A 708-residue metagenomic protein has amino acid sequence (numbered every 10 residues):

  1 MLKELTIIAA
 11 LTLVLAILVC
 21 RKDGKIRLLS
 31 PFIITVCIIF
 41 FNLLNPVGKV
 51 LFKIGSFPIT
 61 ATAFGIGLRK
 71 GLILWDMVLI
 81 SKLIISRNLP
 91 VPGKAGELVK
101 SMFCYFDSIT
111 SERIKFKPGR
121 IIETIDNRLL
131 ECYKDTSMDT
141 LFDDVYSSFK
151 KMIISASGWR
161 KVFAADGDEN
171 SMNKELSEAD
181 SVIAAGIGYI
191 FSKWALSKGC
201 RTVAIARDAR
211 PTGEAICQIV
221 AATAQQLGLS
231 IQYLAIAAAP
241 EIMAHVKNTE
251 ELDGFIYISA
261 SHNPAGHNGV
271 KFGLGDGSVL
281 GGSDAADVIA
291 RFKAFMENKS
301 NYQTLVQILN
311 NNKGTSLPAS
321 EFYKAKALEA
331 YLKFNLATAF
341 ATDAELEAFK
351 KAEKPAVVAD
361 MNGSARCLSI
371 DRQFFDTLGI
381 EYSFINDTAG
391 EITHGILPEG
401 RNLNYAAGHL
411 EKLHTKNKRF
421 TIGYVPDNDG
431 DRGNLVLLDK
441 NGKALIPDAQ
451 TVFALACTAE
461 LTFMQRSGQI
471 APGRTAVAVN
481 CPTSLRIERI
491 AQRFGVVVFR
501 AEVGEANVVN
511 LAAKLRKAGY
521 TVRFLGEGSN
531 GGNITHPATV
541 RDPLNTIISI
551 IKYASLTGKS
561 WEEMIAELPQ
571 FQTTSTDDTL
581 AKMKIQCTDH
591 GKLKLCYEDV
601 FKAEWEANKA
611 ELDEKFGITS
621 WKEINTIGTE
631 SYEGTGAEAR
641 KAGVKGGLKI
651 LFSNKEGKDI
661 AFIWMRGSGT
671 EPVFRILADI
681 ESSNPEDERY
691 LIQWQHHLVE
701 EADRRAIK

Functional and structural regions predicted by a protein language model:
M1-D23, S101, S108-F149: Transmembrane alpha-helix interface motif
M1-P90, S147-S148: N-terminal transmembrane hairpin
D144-A222, Q226-L227, N312-V357, W664: An N-terminal, well-structured beta->alpha segment
S157, I205, I242, I256 (+11 more regions): Buried hydrophobic positions in well-ordered alpha/beta secondary-structure cores of metabolic enzymes
V162, N268-K416: Gly/Ser/Thr-enriched, mixed-charge loops and adjacent short helices that form phosphate/oxyanion-binding elements
R201-H267, D371-L437: N-terminal small/polar loop signature for handling phosphorylated ligands or for N-terminal nucleophile
Q225, L234-A239, A290-L328, D439-G526 (+1 more regions): Proline/glycine-rich low-complexity loops and linkers
I422, G442-L445, Q469-G669, V673-L677 (+1 more regions): Phosphate-binding and adjacent anionic-ligand microenvironments
